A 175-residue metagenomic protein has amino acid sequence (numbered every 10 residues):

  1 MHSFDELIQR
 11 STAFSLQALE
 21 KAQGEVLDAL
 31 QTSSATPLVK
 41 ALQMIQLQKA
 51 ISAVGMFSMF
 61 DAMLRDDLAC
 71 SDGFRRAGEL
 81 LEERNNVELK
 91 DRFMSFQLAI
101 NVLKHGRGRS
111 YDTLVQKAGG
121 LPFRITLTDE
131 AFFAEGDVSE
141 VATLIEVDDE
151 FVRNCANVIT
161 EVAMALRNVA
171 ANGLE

Functional and structural regions predicted by a protein language model:
M1-G55, V87-D91, L98, V115-E175: Extended intrinsically disordered or low-complexity regions, especially N/C-terminal cytosolic tails and loops, rather
E20, D61-D72, L98-V115, M164 (+1 more regions): Charged/polar positions within long, soluble alpha-helices
Q43-A77: Short, contiguous, well-structured surface segments enriched in hydrophobic/aromatic residues
R76-A118: Short, mixed-charge amphipathic alpha-helical segments
